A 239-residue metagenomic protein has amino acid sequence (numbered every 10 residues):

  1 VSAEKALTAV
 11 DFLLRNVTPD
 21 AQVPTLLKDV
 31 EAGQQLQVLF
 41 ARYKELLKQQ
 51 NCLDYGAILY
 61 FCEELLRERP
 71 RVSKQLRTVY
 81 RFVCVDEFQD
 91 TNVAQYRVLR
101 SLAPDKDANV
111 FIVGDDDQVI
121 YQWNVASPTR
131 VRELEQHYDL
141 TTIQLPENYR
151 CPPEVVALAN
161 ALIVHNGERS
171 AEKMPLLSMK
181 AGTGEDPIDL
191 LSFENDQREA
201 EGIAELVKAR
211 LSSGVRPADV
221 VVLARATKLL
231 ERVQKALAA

Functional and structural regions predicted by a protein language model:
V1-E87, V93-V98, Q122, E168-S170 (+1 more regions): Accessory N-terminal region flanking or inserted into the helicase ATPase core in nucleic-acid motor proteins
Q35, L39, Y43, D54 (+7 more regions): Helical mechanochemical/support elements of P-loop NTPase systems and associated helical scaffolds
Y43, F61-L65, Y80-C84, T91 (+8 more regions): Structural preference for long, well-ordered alpha-helical segments in enzyme cores
K74, Y121, R132, P153 (+3 more regions): Alpha-helical elements of the RecA-like P-loop NTPase motor core of helicases
Q75-R77, G184, V215-A218: Short helix-terminating capping/connector loops at secondary-structure junctions
R81-F82, V110, D139, V220: The start of beta-strands in P-loop NTPase/AAA+ ATPase cores
D86, V113, L145-E147, I188-N195 (+1 more regions): Conserved RecA-like ASCE P-loop NTPase motor core of nucleic-acid helicases/translocases
V93-F193: Conserved RecA-like helicase ATPase core segment that couples NTP binding/hydrolysis to strand translocation
